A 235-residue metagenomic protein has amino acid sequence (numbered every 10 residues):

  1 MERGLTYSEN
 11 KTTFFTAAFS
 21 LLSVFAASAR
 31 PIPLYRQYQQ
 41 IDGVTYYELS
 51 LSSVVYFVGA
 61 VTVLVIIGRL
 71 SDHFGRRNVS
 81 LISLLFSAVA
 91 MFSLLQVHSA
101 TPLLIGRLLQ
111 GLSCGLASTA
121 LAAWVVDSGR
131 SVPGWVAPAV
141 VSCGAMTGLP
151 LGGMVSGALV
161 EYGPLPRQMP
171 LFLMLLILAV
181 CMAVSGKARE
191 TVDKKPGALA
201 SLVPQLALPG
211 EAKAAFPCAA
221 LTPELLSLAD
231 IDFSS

Functional and structural regions predicted by a protein language model:
Y7-Q40, A212-F233: Pair of pore-lining "gating" transmembrane helices in MFS-fold secondary transporters
G43, G75, Q96-T101, P164: Helix-breaking motifs and short loop linkers at transmembrane-helix boundaries and internal kinks in secondary membrane
L51-G68, S118, A122: Central cavity-lining transmembrane alpha-helices of secondary-active solute carriers, predominantly the Major
V63, A90-L95, Q110, S185: MFS-fold secondary transporters
N78-S93: Structural signature of the two symmetry-related core transmembrane helices
G106-G144: Cytoplasmic helix-loop-helix junction between adjacent transmembrane helices in 12-TM secondary transporters
V132-R189: Helix-loop-helix hairpin linking two adjacent transmembrane segments in secondary transporters
A188-A207: Flexible cytoplasmic inter-helical loops of multi-pass small-molecule transporters
